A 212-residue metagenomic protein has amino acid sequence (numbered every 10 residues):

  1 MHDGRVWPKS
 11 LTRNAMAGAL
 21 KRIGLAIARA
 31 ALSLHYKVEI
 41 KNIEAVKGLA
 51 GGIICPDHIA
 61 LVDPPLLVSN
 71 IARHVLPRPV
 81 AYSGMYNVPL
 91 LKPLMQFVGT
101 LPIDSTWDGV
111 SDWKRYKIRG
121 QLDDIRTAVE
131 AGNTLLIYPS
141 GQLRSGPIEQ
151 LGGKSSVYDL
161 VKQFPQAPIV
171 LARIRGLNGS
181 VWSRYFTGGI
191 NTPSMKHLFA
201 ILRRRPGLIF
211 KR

Functional and structural regions predicted by a protein language model:
N14-Y36, K92, Q96, T100: Short hydrophobic helices that act as membrane-entry/anchoring signals
A28-H58: Helix-to-loop junction immediately C-terminal to a conserved catalytic motif
Y36, A60, S111-R119, Q150-L151: A conditional alpha-helix N-cap/helix-loop micro-motif detector
G48-R115: Catalytic core of membrane glycerolipid acyltransferases/transacylases, capturing the structured, soluble-facing
G51-I53, L76, G132-Y138, P168: Residue-level preference for the first positions of well-ordered beta-strands
L94, T127, D159-Q163: Hydrophobic/aromatic ligand-binding patch that stacks against planar heteroaromatic rings of cofactors or nucleotides
L122, R126-Y158: Catalytic-site beta-strand/loop segments enriched in glycine and acidic/polar residues
S145-R212: A cross-family acyltransferase "interaction/gating" segment
